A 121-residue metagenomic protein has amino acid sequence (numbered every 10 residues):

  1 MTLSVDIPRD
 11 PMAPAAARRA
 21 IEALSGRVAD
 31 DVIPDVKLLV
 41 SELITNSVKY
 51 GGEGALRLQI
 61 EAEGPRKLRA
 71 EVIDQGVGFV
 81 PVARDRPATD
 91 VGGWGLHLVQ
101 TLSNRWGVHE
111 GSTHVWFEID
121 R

Functional and structural regions predicted by a protein language model:
M1-S4, S47-R121: Conserved beta-strand-loop-beta-strand hairpin that lines the nucleotide-binding pocket of ATP/GTP-utilizing enzymes
T2-R18: STAS-typified acidic loop motif
A15-S41: Conserved short strand/loop->alpha-helix "switch" segment adjacent to the catalytic nucleotide/phosphoryl-transfer site
S41-E42, V48: Active-site rim helix/loop that mediates acceptor-substrate recognition in acyltransferases
